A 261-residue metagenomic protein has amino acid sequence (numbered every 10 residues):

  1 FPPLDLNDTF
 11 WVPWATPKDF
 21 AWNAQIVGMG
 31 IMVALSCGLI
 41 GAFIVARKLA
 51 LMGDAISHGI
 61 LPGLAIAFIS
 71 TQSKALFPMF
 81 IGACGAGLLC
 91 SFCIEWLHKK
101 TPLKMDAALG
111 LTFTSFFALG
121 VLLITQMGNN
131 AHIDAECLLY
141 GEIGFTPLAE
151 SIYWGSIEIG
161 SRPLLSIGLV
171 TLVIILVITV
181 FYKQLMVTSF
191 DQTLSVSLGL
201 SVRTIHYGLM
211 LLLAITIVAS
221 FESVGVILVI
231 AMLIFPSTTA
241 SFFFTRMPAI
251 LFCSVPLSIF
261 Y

Functional and structural regions predicted by a protein language model:
F1-S36: Membrane-interfacial amphipathic/re-entrant helices at transmembrane-helix boundaries
A21-A34, L76-L88, L164-G168, V218-A231: Structural signature of hydrophobic alpha-helical transmembrane segments
V27-M32, F80-G85, A107-L111, L164-L169 (+2 more regions): Hydrophobic alpha-helical transmembrane segments
I31, L35-L39, G85-F92, L119 (+3 more regions): Generic alpha-helical transmembrane segments of integral inner-membrane proteins, especially permease/transport modules
F43-I133, A240-S254: Short loop segments and helix-boundary regions at transmembrane helix junctions of multi-pass inner-membrane proteins
F117-V177: Transmembrane helix-bundle core of multi-pass membrane transporters and related energy-transducing complexes
I159-A231: Helix-loop-helix "hairpin" substructures at the membrane interface of multi-pass membrane proteins
A219-Y261: Transmembrane alpha-helical segments in multi-pass inner-membrane proteins
